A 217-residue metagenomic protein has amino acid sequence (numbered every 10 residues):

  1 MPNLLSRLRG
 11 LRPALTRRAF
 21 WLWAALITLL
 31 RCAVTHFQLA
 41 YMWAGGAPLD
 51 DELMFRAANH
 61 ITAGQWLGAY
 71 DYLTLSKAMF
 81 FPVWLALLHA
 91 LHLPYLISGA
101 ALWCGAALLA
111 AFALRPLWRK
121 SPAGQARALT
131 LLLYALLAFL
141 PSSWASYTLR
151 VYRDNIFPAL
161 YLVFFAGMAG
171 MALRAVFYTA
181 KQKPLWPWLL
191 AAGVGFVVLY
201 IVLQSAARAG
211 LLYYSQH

Functional and structural regions predicted by a protein language model:
M1-H36, L129-T130: Start-transfer (signal-anchor) and selected internal transmembrane alpha helices of multi-pass inner/ER membrane
L30-E52, A145, R150, G210-S215: Helix-to-loop transition at the C-terminal end of transmembrane segments
L53-I61, L67, D71-L93, A100: Short hydrophobic/aromatic helix or loop-helix immediately within or flanking a transmembrane segment in polytopic
M79-P82, A86, H92, L96 (+2 more regions): Aromatic- and kink-enriched transmembrane "portal" helix at the membrane-lumen/periplasm boundary that abuts
I97-P122, V163, G167: Transmembrane-helix motifs of polytopic, lipid-linked glycan transferases
A110-L140, A159: Transmembrane-helix signature of polytopic, membrane-embedded enzymes that assemble or transfer cell-envelope glycans
Q125-L129, K181-V194: Membrane-interfacial entry segments at the cytosolic side of transmembrane helices
F164-K183: Membrane-interface transmembrane helices that cradle and orient dolichyl/undecaprenyl
